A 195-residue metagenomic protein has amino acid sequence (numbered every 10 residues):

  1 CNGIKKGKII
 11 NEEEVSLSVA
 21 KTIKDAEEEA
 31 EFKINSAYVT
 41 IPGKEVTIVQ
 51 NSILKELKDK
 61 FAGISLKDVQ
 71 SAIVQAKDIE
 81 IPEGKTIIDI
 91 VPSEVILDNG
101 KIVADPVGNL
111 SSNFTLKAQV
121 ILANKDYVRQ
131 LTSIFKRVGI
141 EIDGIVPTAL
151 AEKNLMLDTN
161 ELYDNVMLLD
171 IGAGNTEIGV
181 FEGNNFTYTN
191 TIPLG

Functional and structural regions predicted by a protein language model:
C1-A37, I41-L168, N185-T189: Nucleotide/phosphate-binding catalytic cleft detector across ATP-hydrolyzing and phosphate-transferring enzymes
T176-V180: Short beta-strand scaffold segments in enzyme catalytic cores
